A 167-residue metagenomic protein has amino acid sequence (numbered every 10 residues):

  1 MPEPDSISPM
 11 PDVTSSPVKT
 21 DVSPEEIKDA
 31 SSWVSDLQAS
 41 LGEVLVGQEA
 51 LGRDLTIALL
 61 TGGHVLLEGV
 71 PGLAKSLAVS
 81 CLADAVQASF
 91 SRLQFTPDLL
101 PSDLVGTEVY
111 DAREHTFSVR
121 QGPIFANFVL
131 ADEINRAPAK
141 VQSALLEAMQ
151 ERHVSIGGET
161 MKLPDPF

Functional and structural regions predicted by a protein language model:
E3, I7-A39: Conserved ASCE P-loop NTPase core motifs with emphasis on AAA+ ATPases
I27-L73: Pre-Walker A (pre-P-loop) alpha-helix and adjacent loop at the N terminus of AAA/AAA+ ATPase modules, a conserved
D54-I57, Y110-L130: Conserved alpha-helical scaffold flanking the Walker A/P-loop in AAA+ ATPase domains
L59-T96, Y110: Walker A/P-loop
V65, V129, F167: Conserved beta-strand position immediately N-terminal to the Walker
E68-P71, R92-Q94, A112-Q121, E151-D165: Conserved Walker
F125-Q150, M161-P164: Conserved AAA+/SF3 P-loop NTPase catalytic/coupling segment centered on the Walker-B
